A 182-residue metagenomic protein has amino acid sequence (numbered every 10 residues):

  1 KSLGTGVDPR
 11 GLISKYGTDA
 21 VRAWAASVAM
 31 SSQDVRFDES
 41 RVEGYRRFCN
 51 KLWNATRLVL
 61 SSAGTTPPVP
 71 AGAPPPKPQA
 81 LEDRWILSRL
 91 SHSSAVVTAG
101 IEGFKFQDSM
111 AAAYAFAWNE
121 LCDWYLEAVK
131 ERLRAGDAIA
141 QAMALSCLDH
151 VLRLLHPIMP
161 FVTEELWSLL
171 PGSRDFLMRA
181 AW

Functional and structural regions predicted by a protein language model:
K1-K77, P171-L177: Catalytic adenosine-cofactor/nucleotide-binding cores of aminoacyl-tRNA synthetases and other
T5-P9, Y114-A115, T163-L169: Conserved alpha/beta core surface patches that mediate binding of polyanionic ligands
V7, S32, L60-A63, S94-I101 (+3 more regions): Structural motif corresponding to the C-terminal cap of alpha-helices
A20-V28, T56-V59, A113-A117, Y125 (+2 more regions): Short alpha-helical scaffolding segments that buttress acidic/His motifs in well-ordered protein cores
A26, T66-T98, L126-W182: Acidic, turn-prone loop/beta-hairpin segments
R36-Y45, H92-A113, D149-L154: Extended, non-catalytic structural segments that build the interaction scaffolds of large macromolecular assemblies
R47-L60, L81-S93, M110-E131, A181: Core structural elements
